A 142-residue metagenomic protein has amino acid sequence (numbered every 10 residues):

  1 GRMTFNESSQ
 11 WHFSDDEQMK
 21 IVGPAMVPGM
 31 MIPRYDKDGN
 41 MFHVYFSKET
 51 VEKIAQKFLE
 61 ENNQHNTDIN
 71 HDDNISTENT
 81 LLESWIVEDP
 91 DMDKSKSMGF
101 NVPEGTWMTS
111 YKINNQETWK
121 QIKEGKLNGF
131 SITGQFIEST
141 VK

Functional and structural regions predicted by a protein language model:
G1-K142: Signature of dsDNA virion morphogenesis modules
